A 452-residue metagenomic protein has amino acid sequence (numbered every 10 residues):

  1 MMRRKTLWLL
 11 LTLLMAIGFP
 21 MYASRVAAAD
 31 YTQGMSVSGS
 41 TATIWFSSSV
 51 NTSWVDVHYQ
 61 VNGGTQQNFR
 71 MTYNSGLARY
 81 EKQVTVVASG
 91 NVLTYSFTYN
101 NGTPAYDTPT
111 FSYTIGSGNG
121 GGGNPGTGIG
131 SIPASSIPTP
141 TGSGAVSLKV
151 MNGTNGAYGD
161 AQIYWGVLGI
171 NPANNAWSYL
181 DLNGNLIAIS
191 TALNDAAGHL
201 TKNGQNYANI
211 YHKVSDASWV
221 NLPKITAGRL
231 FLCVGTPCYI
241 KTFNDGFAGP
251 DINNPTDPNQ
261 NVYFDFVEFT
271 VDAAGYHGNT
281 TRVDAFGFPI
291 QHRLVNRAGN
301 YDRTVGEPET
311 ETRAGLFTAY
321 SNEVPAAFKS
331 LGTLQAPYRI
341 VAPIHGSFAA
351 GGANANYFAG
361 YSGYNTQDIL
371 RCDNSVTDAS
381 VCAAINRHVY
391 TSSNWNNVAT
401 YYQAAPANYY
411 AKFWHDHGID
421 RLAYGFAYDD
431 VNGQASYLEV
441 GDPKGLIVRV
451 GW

Functional and structural regions predicted by a protein language model:
M2-L10: Bacterial N-terminal signal peptides that target proteins for export
M2-R3, T41-I44, R79-K82, A88 (+3 more regions): Short secondary-structure boundary micro-motifs
W8-L9, G64, G287: A broad, structure-centric signal for solvent-exposed, well-ordered loop/edge residues that line or flank functional
L10-P20: Bacterial N-terminal signal peptides
L13-L14, V50, Y59, L182 (+2 more regions): Intrinsically disordered, low-complexity regulatory segments enriched in acidic/serine/proline/glutamine/glycine
G18-T127: Glycan-association/targeting regions that enable binding to alpha-glucans and other polysaccharides
L93-S96, G118-W452: Extracellular low-complexity, O-glycosylation-prone Ser/Thr/Pro/Gly-rich "stalks" and linkers flanking catalytic
